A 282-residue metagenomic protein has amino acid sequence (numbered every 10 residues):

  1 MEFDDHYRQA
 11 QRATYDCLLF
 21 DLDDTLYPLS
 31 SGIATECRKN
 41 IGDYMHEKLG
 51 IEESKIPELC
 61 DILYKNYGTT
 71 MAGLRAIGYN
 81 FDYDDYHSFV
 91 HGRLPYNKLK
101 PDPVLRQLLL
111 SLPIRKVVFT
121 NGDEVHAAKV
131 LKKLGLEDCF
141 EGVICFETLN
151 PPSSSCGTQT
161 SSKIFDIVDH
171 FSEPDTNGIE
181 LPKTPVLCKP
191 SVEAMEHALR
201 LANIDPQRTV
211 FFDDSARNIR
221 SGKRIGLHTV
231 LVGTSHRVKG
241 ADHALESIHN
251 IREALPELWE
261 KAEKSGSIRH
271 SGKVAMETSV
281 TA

Functional and structural regions predicted by a protein language model:
M1-Y15, L110, D123-A282: Asp-based, Mg2+/Mn2+-dependent phosphohydrolase catalytic module
E2-F20, T25-R106, D123-A128: N-terminal helical cap/lid subdomain that shapes the substrate entry/recognition surface in HAD-like hydrolases
T25, T120, D214: Conserved G/P- and acidic residue-centered "switch" motifs that form tight phosphate/ATP-binding loops in soluble
G32, Y96-K100, V118, P182-P190: Short, surface-exposed alpha-helical recognition segments that flank or form part of ligand/macromolecule-binding
Y79, I114, L227: Short phosphate-binding/catalytic loops that engage adenosine nucleotides
P103, L108-V117: Internal catalytic-core helix/loop-beta-alpha segment that presents or stabilizes conserved functional determinants
